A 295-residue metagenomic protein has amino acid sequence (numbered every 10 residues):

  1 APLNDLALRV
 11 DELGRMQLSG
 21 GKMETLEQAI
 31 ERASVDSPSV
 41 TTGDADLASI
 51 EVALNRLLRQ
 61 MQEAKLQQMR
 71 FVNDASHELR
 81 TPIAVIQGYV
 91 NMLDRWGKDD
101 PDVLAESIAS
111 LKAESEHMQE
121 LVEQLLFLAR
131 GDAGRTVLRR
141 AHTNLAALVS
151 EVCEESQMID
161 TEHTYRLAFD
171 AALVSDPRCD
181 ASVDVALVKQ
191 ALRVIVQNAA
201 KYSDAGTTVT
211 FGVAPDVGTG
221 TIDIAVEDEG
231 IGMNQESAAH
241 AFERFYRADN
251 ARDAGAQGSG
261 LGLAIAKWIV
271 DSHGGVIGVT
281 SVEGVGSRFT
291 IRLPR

Functional and structural regions predicted by a protein language model:
A1-V72, V90-D94, R244, A264 (+3 more regions): Membrane-proximal HAMP signal-relay module
Q62, D94-P101, A109: Short acidic helix/loop segment immediately C-terminal to the autophosphorylated histidine in two-component histidine
A113-M118: Short alpha-helical segment of the dimerization/phosphotransfer core of two-component systems
A133-L138, D176-V183: Conserved micro-motifs of the catalytic ATP-binding
R139-E154: A conserved beta-strand-to-alpha-helix junction within the catalytic ATP-binding
I159-A172: Short conserved segments within the C-terminal catalytic ATPase subdomain
A199-A200: Short helix-loop "hinge" at the ATP-lid/N-box region of the Bergerat-fold HATPase_c
M233-F245: Short conserved segment of the HATPase_c
